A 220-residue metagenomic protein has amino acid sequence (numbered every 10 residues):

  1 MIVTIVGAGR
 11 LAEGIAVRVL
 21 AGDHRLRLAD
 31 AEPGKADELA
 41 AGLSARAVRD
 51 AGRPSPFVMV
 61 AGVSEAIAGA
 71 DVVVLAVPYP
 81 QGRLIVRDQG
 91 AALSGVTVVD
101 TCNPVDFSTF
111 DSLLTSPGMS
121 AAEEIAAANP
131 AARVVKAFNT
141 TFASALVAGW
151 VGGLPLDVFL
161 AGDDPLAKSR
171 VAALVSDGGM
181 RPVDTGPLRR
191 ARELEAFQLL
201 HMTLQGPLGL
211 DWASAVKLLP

Functional and structural regions predicted by a protein language model:
M1-A45: NAD(P)+-binding Rossmann beta1-loop-alpha1 motif at the extreme N-terminus of oxidoreductases
V6, L156-P220: Active-site-lining helix/loop region of Rossmann-like oxidoreductase modules
G14, R18, A128, L174: Rossmann-fold NAD(P)-dependent oxidoreductase module
L26-L28, V98, D184: Short beta-strand "acidic-cap" motif of Rossmann-like dinucleotide-binding folds
R49-V99, P104-T109: Rossmann-like NAD(P)-binding element
P78-Q81, T140-F142, D164-L166: Short beta->alpha connector loops
C102-S144, A148-W150: Rossmann-fold NAD(P)-binding glycine/threonine-rich loop
